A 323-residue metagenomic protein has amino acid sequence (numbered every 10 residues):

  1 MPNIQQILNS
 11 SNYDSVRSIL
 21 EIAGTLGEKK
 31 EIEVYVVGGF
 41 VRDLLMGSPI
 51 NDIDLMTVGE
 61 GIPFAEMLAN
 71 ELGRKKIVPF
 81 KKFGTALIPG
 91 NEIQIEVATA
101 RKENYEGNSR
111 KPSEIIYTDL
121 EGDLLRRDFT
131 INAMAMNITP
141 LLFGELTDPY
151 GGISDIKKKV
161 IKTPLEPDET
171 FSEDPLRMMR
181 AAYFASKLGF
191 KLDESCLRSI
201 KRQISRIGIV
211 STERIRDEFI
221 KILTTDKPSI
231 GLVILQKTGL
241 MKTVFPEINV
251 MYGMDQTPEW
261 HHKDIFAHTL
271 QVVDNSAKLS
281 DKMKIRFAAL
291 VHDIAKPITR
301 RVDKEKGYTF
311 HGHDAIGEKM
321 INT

Functional and structural regions predicted by a protein language model:
M1-T323: Catalytic cores of the polymerase beta-like nucleotidyltransferase superfamily and closely associated nucleotide
